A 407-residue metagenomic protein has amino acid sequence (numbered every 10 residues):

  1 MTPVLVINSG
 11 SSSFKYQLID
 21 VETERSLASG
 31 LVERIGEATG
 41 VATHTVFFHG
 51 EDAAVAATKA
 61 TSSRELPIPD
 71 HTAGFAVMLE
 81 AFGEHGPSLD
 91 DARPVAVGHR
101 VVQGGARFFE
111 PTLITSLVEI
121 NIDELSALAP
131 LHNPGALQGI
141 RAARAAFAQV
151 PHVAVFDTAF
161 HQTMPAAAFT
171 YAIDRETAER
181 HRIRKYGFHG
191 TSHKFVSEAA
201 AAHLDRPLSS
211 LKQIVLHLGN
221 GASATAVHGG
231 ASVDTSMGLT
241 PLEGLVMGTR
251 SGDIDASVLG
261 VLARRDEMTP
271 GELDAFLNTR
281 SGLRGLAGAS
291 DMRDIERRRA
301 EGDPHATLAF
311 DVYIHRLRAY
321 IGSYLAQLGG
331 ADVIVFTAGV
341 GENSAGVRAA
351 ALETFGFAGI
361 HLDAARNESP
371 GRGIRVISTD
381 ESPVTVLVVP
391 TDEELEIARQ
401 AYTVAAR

Functional and structural regions predicted by a protein language model:
V4, S13-I68, G238: Short glycine-rich, Thr/Ser-proximal phosphate-binding strand/loop in the N-terminal lobe of ATP-dependent enzymes
S9-G10, H99-Q103, L218-N220, A331 (+1 more regions): Glycine-rich beta-strand-to-loop/alpha-helix junction loops that act as flexible
A81-V95, A200-P207, Y320-D332: Phosphate/pyrophosphate-binding loops at sites that engage ATP/ADP/AMP, CoA/4′-phosphopantetheine, polyphosphate
F82-H132, P151-V153, A159-T170: Short beta-strand-loop/turn "lid" adjacent to the catalytic site in phosphate-handling enzymes
F160-R265: Glycine-rich phosphate-binding loop of actin/hexokinase-like ATP-binding domains
V227-T269, A275, A338-S369, R375: Catalytic phosphate/nucleotide-handling subdomain of diverse soluble enzymes
R265-A309: A mobile "lid/hinge" subdomain adjacent to the ATP/sugar-phosphate binding pocket shared across diverse ATP-dependent
T307, D311-G329, V335, G341-R407: Internal helix-turn-beta structural module
